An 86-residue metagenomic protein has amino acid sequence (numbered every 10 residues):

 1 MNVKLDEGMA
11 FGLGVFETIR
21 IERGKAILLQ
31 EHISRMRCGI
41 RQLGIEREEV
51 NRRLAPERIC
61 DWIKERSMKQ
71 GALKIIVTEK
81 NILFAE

Functional and structural regions predicted by a protein language model:
M1-E86: Conserved alpha/beta cores of soluble small-molecule-handling proteins
